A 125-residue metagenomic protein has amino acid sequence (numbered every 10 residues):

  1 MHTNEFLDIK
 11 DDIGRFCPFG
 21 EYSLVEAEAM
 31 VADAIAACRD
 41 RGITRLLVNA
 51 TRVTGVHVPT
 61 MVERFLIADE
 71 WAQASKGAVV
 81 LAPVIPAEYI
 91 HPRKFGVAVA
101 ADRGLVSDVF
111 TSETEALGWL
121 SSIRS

Functional and structural regions predicted by a protein language model:
M1-S125: Amphipathic, Lys/Arg-enriched alpha-helical "gate/interface" segment within cytosolic domains that mediates
